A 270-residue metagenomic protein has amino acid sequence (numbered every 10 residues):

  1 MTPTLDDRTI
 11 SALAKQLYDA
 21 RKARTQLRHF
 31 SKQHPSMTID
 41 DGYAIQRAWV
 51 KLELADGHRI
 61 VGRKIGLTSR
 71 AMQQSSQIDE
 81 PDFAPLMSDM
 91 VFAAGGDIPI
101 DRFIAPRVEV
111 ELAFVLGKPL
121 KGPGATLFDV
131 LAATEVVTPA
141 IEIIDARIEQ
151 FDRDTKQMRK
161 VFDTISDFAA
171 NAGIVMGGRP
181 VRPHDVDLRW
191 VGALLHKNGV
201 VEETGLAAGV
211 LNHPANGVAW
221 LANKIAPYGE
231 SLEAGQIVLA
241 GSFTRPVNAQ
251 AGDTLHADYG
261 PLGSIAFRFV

Functional and structural regions predicted by a protein language model:
T2-N212, T254, L262-V270: Catalytic-core "active-site belt" of small-molecule-metabolizing enzymes, emphasizing His/Asp/Glu-rich regions
P35-S36, N223-I225, A240-S242: Short alpha-helix capping/helix-loop boundary micro-motifs
N216: Glycine-rich, small/acidic residue-mixed loop/short-helix segments
G229-Q236, A240: Beta-rich strand-turn-strand
F243-V247, P261-S264: Short, charged beta-turn/beta-strand-edge "cap" motif at the junction between a beta-strand and an adjacent loop
